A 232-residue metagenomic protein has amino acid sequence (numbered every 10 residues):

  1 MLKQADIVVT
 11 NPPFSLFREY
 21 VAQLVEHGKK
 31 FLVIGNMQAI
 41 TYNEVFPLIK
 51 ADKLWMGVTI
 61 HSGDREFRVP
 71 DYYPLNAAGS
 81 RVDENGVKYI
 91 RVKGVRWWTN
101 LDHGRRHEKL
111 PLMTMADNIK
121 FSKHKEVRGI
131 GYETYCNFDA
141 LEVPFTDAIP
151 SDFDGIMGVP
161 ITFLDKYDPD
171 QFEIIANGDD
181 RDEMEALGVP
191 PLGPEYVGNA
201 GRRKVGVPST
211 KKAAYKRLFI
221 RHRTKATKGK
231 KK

Functional and structural regions predicted by a protein language model:
M1-K232: Class I S-adenosyl-L-methionine-dependent methyltransferase catalytic core
